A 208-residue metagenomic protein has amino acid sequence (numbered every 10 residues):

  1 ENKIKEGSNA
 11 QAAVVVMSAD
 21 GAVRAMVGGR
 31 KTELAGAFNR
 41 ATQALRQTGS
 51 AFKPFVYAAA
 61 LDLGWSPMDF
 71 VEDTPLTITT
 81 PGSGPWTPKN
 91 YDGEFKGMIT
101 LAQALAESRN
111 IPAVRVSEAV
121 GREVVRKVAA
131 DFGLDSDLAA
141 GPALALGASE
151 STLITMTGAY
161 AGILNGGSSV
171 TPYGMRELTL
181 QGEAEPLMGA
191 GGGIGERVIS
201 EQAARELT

Functional and structural regions predicted by a protein language model:
E1-V16, M26-G29, E33-F38, Q47 (+3 more regions): A penicillin-recognizing enzyme superfamily signal
G7-A12, L34-F55, P67-T74, M98-I99 (+1 more regions): Short active-site loop at a secondary-structure junction that contains or immediately precedes the catalytic residue(s)
A13-M17, R24-M26, D69-E72, Q103 (+5 more regions): Structural recognition of the beta-strand scaffold that forms the well-ordered cores of secreted hydrolase catalytic
G21, L45-E72, A104, A159-I163 (+1 more regions): Active-site SXXK
V23, R30-L34, Q47, L76-T79 (+4 more regions): Solvent-exposed loop/turn segments at secondary-structure junctions within structured extracellular/periplasmic domains
G29-L34, L61, M68, G133-L138: Proteins synthesized as precursors that undergo proteolytic processing into mature forms
W65-V125, S169, Q181-T208: Conserved catalytic neighborhood of penicillin-recognizing serine enzymes
S83-N90, G121-Y160, G174: Mid-domain, small-residue-enriched loop/turn segments at the edges of structured enzyme/sensor domains
